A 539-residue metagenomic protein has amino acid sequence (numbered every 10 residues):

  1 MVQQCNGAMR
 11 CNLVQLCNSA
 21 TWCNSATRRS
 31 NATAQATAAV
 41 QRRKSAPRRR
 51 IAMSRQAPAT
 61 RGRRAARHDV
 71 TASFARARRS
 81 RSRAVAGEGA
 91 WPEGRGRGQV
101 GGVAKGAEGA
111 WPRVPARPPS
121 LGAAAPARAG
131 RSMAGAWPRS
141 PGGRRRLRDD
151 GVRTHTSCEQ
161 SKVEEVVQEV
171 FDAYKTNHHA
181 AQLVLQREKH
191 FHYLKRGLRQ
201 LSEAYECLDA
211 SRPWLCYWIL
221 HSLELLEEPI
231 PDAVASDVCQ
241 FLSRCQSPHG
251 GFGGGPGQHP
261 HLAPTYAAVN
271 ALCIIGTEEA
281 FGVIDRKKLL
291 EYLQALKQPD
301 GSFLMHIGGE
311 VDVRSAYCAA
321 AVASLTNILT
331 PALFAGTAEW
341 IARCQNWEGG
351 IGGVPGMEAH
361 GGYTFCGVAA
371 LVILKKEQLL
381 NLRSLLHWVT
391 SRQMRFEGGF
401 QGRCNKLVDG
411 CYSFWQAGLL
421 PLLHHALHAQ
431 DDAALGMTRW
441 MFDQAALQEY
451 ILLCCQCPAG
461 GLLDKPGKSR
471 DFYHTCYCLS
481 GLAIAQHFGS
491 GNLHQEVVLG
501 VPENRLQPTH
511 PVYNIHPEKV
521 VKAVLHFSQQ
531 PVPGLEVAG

Functional and structural regions predicted by a protein language model:
C5-N6, R10-N12, C17-N31, R43-K44 (+7 more regions): Intrinsic disorder
A8, A52, A59, A84 (+2 more regions): Residue-level detector of intrinsically disordered terminal segments
N24-S25, S30-A39, T71, S80-A86 (+1 more regions): Compositionally biased low-complexity segments, especially N-terminal hydrophobic helices that form the hydrophobic
P112-S120: Intrinsically disordered, low-complexity proline-rich regions
G122, R128-G539: Preference for long, amphipathic alpha-helical scaffolds in soluble/luminal domains and all-alpha bundles
